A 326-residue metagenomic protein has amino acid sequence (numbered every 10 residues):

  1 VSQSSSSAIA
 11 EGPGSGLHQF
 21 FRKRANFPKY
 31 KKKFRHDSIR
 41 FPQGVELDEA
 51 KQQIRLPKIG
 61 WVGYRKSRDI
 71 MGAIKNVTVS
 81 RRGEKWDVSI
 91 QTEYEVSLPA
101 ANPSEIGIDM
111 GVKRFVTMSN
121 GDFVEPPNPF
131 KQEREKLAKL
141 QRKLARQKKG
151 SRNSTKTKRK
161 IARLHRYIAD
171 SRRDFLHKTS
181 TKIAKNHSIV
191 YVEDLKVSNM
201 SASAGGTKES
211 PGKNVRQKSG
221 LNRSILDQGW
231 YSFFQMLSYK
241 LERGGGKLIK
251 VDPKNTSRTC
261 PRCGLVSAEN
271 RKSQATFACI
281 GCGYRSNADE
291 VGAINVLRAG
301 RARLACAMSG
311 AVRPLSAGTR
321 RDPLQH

Functional and structural regions predicted by a protein language model:
V1-S80, G206, R223, D227: Acidic carboxylate diad motif detector
K58, K66-A73, R81-H326: Positively charged, helix-rich recognition surfaces that bind polyanionic ligands
